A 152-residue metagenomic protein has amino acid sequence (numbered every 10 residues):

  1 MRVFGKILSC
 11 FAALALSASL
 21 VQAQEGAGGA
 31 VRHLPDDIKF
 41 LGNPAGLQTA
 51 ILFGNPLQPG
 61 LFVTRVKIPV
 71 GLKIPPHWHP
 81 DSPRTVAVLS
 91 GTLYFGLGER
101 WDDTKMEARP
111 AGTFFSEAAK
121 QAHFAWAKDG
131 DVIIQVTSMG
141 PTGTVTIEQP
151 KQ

Functional and structural regions predicted by a protein language model:
M1-F11: Bacterial N-terminal signal peptides that target proteins for export
S9-S19: Bacterial N-terminal signal peptides
Q22-F62, Q149-Q152: A short, N-terminal "cap"/entry segment at the start of jelly-roll beta-barrel domains of the cupin/DSBH fold
G29-V31, T104, F124-Q152: Double-stranded beta-helix
L52, G112, I134: Divalent metal-coordination and catalytic microenvironments
N55-L57, L93, E99-K120: Short acidic-glycine-tyrosine-enriched beta hairpin
F62-D81, A108-R109, T113-F114, A118-K120: Conserved short histidine dyad/triad with adjacent acidic residue
P69-L72, H79-R100: Glycine- and acidic-residue-biased ligand/ion/polar-headgroup-sensing regions
